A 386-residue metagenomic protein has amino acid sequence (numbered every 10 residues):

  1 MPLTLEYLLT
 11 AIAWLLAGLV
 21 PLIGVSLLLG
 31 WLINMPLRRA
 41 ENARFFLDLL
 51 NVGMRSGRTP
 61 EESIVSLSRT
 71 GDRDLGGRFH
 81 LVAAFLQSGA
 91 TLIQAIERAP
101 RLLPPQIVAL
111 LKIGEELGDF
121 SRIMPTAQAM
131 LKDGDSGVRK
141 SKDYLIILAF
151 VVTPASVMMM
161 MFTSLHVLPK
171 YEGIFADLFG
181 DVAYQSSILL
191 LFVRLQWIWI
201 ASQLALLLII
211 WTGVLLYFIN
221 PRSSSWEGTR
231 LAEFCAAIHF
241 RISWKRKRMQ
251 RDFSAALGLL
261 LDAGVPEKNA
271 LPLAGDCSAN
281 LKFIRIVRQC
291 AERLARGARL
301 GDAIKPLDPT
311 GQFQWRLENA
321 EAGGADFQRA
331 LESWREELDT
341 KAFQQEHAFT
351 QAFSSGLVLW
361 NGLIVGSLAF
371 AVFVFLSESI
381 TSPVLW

Functional and structural regions predicted by a protein language model:
P2-A17, P36-A40, I93, P104-P105 (+3 more regions): General structural signal for secondary-structure boundaries
P2-G30, D133-Y217, E337-W386: Bilayer-spanning, highly hydrophobic alpha-helical transmembrane segments
A13-A17, L29-I33, D74-F79, D119-A127 (+3 more regions): Short charge-dense sequence patches
L22-L47, V214-R248: Transmembrane-cytosolic junction motif
A43-S141, I242-T350: Glycine- and small-hydrophobic-enriched helix-loop-helix hairpins
D181-Y184, W199-A201, N220-G228, W315-E318 (+1 more regions): Intrinsically disordered, low-complexity coil segments
F218-R222, K305-D308, L368: Short flexible/disordered coil segments
